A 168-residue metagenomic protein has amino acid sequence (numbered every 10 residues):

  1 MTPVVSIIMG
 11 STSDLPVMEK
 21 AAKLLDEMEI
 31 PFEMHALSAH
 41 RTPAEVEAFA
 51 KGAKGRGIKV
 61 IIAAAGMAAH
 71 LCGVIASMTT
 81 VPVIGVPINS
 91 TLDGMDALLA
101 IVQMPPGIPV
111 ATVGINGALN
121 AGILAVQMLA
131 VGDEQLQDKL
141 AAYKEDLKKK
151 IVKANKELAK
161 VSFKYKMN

Functional and structural regions predicted by a protein language model:
T2-R41: Glycine-rich phosphate/diphosphate-binding loop of Rossmann-like nucleotide-binding domains
P3, I30-P31, T80-V81, V102-V110: Glycine/charged-rich beta-loop-alpha catalytic/anionic-binding loops adjacent to active sites
D14-M18, T42-V46, A65-V74, D93-M95 (+1 more regions): Short glycine/serine/threonine-rich phosphate/pyrophosphate-binding segments that cradle anionic phosphate groups
M34-R56: N-terminal beta-loop-helix "entrance" segment that forms/cooperates in small-molecule cofactor or anionic ligand
F49-P87: Glycine-rich phosphate-binding loop
L92-D138: Short, glycine-/small-residue-rich phosphate/pyrophosphate-handling segment
L129-N168: Glycine-rich phosphate/pyrophosphate-binding loop and the adjoining helix
